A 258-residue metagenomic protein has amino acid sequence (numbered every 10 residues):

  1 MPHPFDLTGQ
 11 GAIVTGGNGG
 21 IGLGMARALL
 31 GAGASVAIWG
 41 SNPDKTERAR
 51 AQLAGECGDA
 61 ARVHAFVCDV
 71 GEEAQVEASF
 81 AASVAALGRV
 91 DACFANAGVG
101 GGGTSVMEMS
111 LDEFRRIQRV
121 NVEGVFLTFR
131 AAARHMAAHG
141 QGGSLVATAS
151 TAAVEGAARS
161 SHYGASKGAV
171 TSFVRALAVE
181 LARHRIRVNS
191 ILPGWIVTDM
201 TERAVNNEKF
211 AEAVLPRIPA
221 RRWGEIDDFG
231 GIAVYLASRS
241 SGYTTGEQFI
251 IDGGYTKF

Functional and structural regions predicted by a protein language model:
P2-F5, G100-G103, E155, V234 (+1 more regions): Short C-terminal tail/terminal secondary-structure segment of NAD(P)H-dependent dehydrogenase/reductase domains
G11, N18-G20: Conserved glycine-rich cofactor-binding loop
E77, G100-R115, R134, A138 (+2 more regions): Conserved mid-core segment of classical short-chain dehydrogenase/reductases
M107-F126, V146, V170, A220: Catalytic Tyr-X3-Lys loop
F126, I186-R187, R222-I251, T256: C-terminal substrate-recognition "lid" of short-chain dehydrogenase/reductases
F129, S166, V174: Active-site helix of classical SDR
R134, V179-R183, G242: Alpha-helical segment proximal to the catalytic Tyr-Lys
S150: Residue(s) in the substrate-gating loop at a strand-loop-helix junction that position the organic substrate next
